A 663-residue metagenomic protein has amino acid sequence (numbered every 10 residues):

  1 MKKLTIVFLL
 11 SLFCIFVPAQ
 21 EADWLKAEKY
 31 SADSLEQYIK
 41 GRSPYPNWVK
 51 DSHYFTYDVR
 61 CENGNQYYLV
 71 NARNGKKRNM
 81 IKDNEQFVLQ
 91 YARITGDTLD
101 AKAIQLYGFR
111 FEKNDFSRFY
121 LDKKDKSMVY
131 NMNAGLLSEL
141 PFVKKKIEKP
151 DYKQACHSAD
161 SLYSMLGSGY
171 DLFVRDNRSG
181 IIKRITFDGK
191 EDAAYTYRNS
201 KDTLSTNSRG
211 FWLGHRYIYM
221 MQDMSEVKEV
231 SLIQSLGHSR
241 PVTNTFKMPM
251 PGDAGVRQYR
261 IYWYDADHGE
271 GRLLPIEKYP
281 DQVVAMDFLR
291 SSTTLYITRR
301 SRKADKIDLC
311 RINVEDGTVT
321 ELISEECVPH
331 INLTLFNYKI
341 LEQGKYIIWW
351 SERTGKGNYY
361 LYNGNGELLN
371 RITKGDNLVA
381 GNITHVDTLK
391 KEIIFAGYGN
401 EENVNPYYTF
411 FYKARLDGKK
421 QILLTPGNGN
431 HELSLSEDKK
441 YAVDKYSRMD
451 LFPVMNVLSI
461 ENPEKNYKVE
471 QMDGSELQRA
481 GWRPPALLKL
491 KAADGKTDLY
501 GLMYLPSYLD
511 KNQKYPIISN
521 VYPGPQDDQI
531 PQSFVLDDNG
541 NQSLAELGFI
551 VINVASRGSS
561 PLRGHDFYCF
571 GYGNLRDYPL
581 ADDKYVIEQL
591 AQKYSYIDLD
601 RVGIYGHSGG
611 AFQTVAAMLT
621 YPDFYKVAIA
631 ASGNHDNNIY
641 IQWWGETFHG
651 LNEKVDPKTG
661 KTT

Functional and structural regions predicted by a protein language model:
M1-W24: Bacterial Sec-dependent N-terminal signal peptides
Q20-Y441, S447-P453, L458: Beta-propeller folds
Q222, R300, S447, N520-G524 (+1 more regions): Glycine-rich His-Gly loop
T298-A304, W349-T354, A493-D494, L544 (+5 more regions): C-terminal substrate/ligand-recognition segments
Q471-N512: N-terminal cap/lid segment of alpha/beta-hydrolase-fold proteins
L505, N512-G524: Short beta-strand element of the alpha/beta-hydrolase
N520, G540-S543, L547, N553-T663: Active-site-proximal cap/loop segments of hydrolase catalytic domains
P523-G540: The serine-hydrolase catalytic nucleophile loop
